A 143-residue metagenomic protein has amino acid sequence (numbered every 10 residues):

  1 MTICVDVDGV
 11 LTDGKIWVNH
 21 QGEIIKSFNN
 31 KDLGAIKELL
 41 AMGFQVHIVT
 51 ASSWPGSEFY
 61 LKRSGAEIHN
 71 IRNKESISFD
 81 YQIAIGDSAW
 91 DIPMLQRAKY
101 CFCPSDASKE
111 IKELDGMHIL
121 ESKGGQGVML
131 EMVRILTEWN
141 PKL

Functional and structural regions predicted by a protein language model:
M1-N73: Alpha-helical substrate-recognition element adjacent to the catalytic core
K62-A66, K74-L143: Mg2+-dependent phosphoryl-transfer enzymes with acidic/Ser/Thr/Gly-rich catalytic loops
